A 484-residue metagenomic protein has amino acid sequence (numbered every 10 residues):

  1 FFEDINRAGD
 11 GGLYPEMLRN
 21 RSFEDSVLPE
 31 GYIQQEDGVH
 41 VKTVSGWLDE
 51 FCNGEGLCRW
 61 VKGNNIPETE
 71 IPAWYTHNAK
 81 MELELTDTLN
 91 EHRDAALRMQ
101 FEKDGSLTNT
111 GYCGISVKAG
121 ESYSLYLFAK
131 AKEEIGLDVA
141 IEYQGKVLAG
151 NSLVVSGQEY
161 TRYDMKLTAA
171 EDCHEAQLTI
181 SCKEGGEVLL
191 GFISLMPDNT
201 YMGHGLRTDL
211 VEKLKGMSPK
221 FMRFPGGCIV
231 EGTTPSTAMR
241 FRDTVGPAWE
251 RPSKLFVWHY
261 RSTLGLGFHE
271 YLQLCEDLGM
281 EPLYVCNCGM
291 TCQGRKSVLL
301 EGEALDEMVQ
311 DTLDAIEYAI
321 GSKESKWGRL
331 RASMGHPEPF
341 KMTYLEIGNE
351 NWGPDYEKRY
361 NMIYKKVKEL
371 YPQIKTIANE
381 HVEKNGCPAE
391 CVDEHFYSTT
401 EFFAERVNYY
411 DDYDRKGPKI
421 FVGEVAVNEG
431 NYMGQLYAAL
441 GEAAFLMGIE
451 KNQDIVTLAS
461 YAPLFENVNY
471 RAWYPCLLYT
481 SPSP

Functional and structural regions predicted by a protein language model:
F1-F2, K220-F224, P282-V285, T343-I347 (+4 more regions): Structural recognition of the beta-strand scaffold that forms the well-ordered cores of secreted hydrolase catalytic
F1-L264, E281, K296-D306, E350 (+3 more regions): Extracellular and organelle-lumenal recognition/adhesion modules and their flexible linkers in secreted
L127, S218, C275, A315 (+2 more regions): Conserved, mostly hydrophobic/aromatic
Y163, H204-G205, G294-L313, G328-I374 (+2 more regions): Active-site cleft segment of glycoside hydrolase catalytic domains centered on the general acid/base Glu
H204-P219, F268-L274, A304-P339, T399: An active-site-proximal structural segment forming one wall of the substrate-binding cleft that immediately precedes
R223-P235, C286-M290, E380-V382, Y461-F465: Short, solvent-exposed turn/loop segments enriched in Gly/Ser/Thr/Pro and often Arg
K368, P372-K375, C391, H395-Y470 (+2 more regions): Catalytic-core region of carbohydrate-active enzymes that cleave or remodel glycosidic bonds
Y479-P484: Conserved small/polar residues in nucleotide/adenosyl-binding loops
